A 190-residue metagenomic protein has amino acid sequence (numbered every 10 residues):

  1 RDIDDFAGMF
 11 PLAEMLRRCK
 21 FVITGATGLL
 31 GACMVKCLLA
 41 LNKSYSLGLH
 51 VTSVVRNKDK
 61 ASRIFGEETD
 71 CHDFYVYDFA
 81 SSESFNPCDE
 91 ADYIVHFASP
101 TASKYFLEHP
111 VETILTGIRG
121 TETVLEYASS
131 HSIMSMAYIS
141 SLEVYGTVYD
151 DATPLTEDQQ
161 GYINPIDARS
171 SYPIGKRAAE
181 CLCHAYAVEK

Functional and structural regions predicted by a protein language model:
R1-Y93: N-terminal Rossmann/SDR dinucleotide-binding element
T24, V54, I94-P100, M136-L142: SDR active-site strand-loop-helix element
K36-K43, E126-S130, H184, V188: Short, well-ordered alpha-helices that flank and scaffold nucleotide-derived cofactor binding pockets
V76-T116: NAD(P)H-binding glycine-rich loop region in Rossmannoid oxidoreductase-like domains and their noncatalytic homologs
D92, V111, L115-E122, M134 (+1 more regions): Conserved internal alpha-helix in NAD(P)-dependent oxidoreductase domains
A98-S99, A128, A179: Small-residue (primarily alanine) positions within well-ordered alpha-helices, especially packing/interaction faces
L115, E122-S170: Conserved Rossmann-fold NAD(P)-dependent oxidoreductase catalytic core, especially the SDR/UDP-sugar
I166-K190: Active-site Tyr-X1-5-Lys
